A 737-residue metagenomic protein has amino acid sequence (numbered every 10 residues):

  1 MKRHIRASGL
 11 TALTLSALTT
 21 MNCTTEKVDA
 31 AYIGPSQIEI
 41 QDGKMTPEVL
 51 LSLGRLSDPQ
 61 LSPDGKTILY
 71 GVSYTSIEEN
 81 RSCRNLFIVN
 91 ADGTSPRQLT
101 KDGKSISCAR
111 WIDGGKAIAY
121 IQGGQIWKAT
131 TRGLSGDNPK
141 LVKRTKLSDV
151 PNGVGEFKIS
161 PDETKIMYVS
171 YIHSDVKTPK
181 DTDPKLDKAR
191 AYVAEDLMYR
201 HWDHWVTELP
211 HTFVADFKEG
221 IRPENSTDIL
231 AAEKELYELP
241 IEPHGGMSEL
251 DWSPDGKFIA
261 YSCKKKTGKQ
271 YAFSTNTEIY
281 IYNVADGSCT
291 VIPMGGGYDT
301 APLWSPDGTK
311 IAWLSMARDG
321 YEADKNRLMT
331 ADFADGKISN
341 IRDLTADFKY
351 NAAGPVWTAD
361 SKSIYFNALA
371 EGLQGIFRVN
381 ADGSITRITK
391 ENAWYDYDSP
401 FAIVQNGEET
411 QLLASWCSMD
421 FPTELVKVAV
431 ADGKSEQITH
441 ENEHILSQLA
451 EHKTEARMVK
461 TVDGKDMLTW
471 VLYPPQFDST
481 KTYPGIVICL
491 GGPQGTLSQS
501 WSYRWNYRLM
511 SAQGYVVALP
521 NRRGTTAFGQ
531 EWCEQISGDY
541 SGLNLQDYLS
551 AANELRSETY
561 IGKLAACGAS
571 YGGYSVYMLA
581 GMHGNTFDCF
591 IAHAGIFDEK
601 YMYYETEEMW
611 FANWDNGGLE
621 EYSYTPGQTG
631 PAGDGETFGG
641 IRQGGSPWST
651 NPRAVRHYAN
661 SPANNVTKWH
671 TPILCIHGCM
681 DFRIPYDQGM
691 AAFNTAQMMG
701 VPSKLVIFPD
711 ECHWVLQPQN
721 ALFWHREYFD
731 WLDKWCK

Functional and structural regions predicted by a protein language model:
V28-I33, C83-R84, Y171-E235, S262-K265 (+6 more regions): Predominantly five- to eight-bladed beta-propeller fold
L53-I68, G103-A119, D149-I166, Y199-T212 (+9 more regions): Conserved beta-propeller blade repeats
D58-Q60, M167-V169, Y192-V193, M198-H211 (+7 more regions): Non-catalytic accessory segments flanking enzyme active sites
E78-R84, I121, H204-E208, Q270-T277 (+3 more regions): Short, solvent-exposed loop/turn segments at conserved positions within beta-propeller repeat blades
N90-T94, T130-S135, F217-I221, N283-G287 (+3 more regions): Short loop/turn segments that connect beta-strands within beta-propeller blades
Q125-H211: Asp-box/WD-like beta-propeller blade repeats and closely related beta-sheet repeat scaffolds
E441-K563, A569-S570, Y604: Cap/lid segment of the alpha/beta-hydrolase catalytic domain
L519-K737: Active-site-proximal cap/loop segments of hydrolase catalytic domains
